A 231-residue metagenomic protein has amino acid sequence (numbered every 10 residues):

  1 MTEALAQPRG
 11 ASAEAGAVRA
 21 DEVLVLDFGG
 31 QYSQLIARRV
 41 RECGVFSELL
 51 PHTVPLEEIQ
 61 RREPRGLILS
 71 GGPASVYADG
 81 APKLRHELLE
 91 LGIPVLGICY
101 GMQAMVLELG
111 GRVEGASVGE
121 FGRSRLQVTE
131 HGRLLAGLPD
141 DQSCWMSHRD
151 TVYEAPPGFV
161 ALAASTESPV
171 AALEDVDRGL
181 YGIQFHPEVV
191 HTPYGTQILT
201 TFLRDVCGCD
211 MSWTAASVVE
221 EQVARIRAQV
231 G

Functional and structural regions predicted by a protein language model:
M1-G66, P73-V76, K83-L84, L89-L91 (+1 more regions): RNA-binding accessory domains that recognize and position tRNA/RNA substrates
E90-I98: Short, acidic/small-residue loops that bind anionic groups at enzyme active sites
G97, G101, V106: Gly/Ala-rich beta-loop-alpha elbow adjacent to hydrolase catalytic centers
